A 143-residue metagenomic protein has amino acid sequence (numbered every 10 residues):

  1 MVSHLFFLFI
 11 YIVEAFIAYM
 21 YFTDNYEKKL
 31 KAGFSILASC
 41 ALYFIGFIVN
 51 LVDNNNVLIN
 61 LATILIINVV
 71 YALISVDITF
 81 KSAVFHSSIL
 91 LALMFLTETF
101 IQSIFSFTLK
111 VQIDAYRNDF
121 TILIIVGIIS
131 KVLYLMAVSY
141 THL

Functional and structural regions predicted by a protein language model:
M1-E14: Hydrophobic transmembrane alpha-helical segments in integral membrane proteins
I12-D24: N-terminal signal-anchor/start-transfer transmembrane helix
K29-L37, A83-V84: Membrane-interfacial loop-to-transmembrane alpha-helix junctions, especially the N-terminal start
A38-D53: A generic, lipid-embedded transmembrane alpha helix
N56-L61: Short, aromatic-rich membrane-interface segments at the entry and exit of alpha-helical transmembrane domains
I64-L73, L90-F95: Alpha-helical transmembrane segments and their membrane-interface exit regions
S82-V138: Membrane-proximal helix-loop-helix units in multi-pass membrane proteins
T141-H142: Conserved small/polar residues in nucleotide/adenosyl-binding loops
